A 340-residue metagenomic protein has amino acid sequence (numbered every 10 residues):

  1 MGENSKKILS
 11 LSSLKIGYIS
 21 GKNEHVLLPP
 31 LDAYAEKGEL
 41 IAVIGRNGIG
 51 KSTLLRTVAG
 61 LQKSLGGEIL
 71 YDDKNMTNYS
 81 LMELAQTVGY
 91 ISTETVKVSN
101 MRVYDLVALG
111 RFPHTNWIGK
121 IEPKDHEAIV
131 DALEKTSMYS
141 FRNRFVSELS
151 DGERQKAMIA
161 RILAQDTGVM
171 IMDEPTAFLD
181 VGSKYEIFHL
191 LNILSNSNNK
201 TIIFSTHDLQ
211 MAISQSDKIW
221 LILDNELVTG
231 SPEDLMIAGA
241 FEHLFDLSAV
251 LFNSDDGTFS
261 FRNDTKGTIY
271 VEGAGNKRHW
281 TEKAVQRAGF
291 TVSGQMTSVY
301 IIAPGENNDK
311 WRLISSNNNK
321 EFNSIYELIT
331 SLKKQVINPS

Functional and structural regions predicted by a protein language model:
I44-R46: The feature captures the beta-strand-to-loop junction immediately N-terminal to the Walker
A59: Helix-to-loop junction immediately C-terminal to a conserved catalytic motif
G67-N75, L84: Conserved ABC transporter NBD signature motif
A108, P123-F141: Conserved ABC ATPase "signature" region
F145-L149, E153: Conserved ABC ATPase signature
I159: Hydrophobic anchor residue at the start of the ABC signature
M170-E174: Catalytic Walker B motif of ABC-type/P-loop ATPase nucleotide-binding domains
